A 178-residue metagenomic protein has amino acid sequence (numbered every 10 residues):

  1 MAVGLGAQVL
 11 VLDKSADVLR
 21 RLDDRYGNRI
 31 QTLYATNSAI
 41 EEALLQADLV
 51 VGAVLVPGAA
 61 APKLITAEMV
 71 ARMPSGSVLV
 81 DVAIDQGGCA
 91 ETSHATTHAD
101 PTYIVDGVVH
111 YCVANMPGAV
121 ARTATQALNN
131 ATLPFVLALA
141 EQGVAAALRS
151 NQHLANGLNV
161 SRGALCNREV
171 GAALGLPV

Functional and structural regions predicted by a protein language model:
M1-G52: Glycine-rich phosphate/diphosphate-binding loop of Rossmann-like nucleotide-binding domains
A2, D24-Y26, A47, L64-A67 (+2 more regions): Short, glycine/charged-enriched secondary-structure capping and boundary segments
L5, L12, A16, N37 (+4 more regions): Electropositive phosphate-/nucleotide-binding environments in soluble metabolic enzymes
L5-Q8, N28-I30, A47-D48, G52 (+5 more regions): Structural beta-strand/beta-sheet cores of well-ordered domains, especially the beta-sheet scaffolds that support
A16-D17, I40, V56-G58, D85-G87 (+1 more regions): Short, catalytically relevant binding-site loops at active-site mouths
V50-V105, V109-Y111: ADP-ribose/adenylate-binding Rossmann-like module
I84, C89-V178: Adenosine-phosphate binding glycine-rich loop
